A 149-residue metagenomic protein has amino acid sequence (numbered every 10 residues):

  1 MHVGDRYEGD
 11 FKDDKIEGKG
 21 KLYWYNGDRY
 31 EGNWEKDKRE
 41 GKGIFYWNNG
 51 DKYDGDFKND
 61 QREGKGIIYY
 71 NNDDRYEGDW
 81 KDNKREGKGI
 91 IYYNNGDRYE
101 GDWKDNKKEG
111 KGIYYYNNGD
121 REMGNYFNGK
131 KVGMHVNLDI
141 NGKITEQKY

Functional and structural regions predicted by a protein language model:
M1-Y149: Glycine/tyrosine- and acidic-biased, solvent-exposed loop/turn segments at the edges of beta-strands
